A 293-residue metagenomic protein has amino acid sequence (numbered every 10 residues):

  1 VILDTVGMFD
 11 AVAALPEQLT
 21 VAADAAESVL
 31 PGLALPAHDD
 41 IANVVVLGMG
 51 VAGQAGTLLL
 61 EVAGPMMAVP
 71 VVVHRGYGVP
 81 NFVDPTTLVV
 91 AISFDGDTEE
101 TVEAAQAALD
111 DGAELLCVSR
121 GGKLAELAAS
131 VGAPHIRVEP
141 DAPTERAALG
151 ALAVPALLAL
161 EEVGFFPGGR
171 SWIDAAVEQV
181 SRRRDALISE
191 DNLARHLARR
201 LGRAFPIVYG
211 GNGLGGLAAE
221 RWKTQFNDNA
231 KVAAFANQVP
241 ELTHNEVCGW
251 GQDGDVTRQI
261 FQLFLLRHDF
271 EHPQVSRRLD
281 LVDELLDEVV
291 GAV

Functional and structural regions predicted by a protein language model:
D4-A14, V21-A42, A142, E161-I260: Active-site phosphate/pyrophosphate-binding segments
D39-R182, H268-D269, D280-D283: Glycine-rich phosphate-binding loops that contact phosphosugars or nucleotide phosphates
V51, G213-G215, E241, H268-E271: Short, glycine-/Ser/Thr-/acidic-enriched flexible segments
L59-V72, T224-F235, E284-V290: Short helix-loop-beta junction
Q259-H268: Active-site pocket-lining segment
F270-V293: C-terminal hydrophobic structural anchor segments that stabilize assembly/packing rather than catalytic chemistry
